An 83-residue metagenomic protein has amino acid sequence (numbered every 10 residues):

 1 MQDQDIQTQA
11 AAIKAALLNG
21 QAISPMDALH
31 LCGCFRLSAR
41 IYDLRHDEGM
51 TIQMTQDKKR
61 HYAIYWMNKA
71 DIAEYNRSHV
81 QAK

Functional and structural regions predicted by a protein language model:
Q2-I6, I41-A82: DNA-binding patch around the recognition helix
A10-Q21: Short amphipathic alpha-helical interface segments
A15, H30, E74: Charged/polar, solvent-exposed surface patches and flexible loops
A22-H30: Short acidic, hydrophobic short linear motifs in intrinsically disordered regions
C34-L37: Short, conserved turn/kink motifs that form compact alpha/beta structural patches or helix kinks used as
